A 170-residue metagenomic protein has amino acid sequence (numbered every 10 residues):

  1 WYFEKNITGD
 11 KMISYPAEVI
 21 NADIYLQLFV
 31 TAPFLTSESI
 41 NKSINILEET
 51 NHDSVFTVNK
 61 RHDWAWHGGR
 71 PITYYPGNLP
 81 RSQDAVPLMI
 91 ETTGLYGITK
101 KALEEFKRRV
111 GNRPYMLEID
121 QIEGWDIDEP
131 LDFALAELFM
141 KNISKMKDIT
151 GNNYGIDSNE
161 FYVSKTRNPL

Functional and structural regions predicted by a protein language model:
W1: A charged helix-plus-loop insertion that forms the helical arch/lid used to bind and gate nucleic-acid substrates
E4-Y15, A32-E123: Conserved core of the sugar-phosphate nucleotidyltransferase
K11, M89-P169: Conserved alpha/beta core of the MobA/IspD/sugar-nucleotide pyrophosphorylase nucleotidyltransferase superfamily
Y25: Short aromatic/hydrophobic "clamp" motif used to bind/position activated sugar donors
L28: Catalytic metal- and UDP-sugar-binding loop of GT-A-like glycosyltransferases, i.e., residues flanking the conserved
